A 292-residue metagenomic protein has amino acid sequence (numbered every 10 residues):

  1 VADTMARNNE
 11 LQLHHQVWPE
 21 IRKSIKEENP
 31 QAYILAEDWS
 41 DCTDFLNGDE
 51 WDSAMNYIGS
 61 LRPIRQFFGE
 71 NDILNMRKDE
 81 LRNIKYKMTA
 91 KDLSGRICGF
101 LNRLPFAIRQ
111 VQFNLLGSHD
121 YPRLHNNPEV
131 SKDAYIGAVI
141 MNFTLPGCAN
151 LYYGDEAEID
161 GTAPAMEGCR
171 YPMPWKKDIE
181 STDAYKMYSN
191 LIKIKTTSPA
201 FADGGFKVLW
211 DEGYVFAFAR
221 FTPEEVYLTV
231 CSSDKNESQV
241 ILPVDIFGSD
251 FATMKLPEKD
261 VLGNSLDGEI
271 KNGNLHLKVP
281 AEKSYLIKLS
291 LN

Functional and structural regions predicted by a protein language model:
V1-N292: Active-site and adjacent substrate-binding regions of carbohydrate-active enzymes
